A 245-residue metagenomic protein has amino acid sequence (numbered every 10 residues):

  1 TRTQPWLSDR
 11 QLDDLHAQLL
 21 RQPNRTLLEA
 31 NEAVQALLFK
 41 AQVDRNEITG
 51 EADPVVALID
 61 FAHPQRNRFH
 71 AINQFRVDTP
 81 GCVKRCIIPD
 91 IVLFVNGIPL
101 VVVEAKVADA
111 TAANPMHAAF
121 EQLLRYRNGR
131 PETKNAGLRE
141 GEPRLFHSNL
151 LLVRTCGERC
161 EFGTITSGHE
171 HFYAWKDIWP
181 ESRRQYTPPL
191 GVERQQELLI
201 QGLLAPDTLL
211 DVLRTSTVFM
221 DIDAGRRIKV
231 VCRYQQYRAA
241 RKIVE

Functional and structural regions predicted by a protein language model:
T1-E245: ATP-dependent helicase/translocase motor core
